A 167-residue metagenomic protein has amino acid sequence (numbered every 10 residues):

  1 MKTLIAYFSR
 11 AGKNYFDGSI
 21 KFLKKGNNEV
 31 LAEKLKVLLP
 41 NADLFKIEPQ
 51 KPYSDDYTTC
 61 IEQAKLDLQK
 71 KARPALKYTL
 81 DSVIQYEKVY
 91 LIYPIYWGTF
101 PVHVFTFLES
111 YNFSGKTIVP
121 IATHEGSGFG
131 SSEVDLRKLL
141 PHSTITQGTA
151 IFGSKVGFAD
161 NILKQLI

Functional and structural regions predicted by a protein language model:
M1-K88, G98-F100, N161-K164: N-terminal beta1-alpha1-beta2 submodule of the flavodoxin-like/Rossmannoid cofactor-binding fold
G12, P49-K51, E125, F152-K155: Residue-level detector of flexible, active-site-proximal loop/helix-junction positions within diverse enzyme catalytic
F22, G26, G98, G126-G130 (+2 more regions): Soluble non-cytosolic domains of exported or imported proteins
L38-D43, I92, I151-S154: C-terminal lid/capping helical subdomain adjacent to the catalytic/cofactor pocket in oxidative enzymes
K46-E48, A122, T149: Residue-level recognition of beta-strand->loop/alpha-helix junctions
P52-T144: Helix-loop-strand module that forms the ligand-binding subsite of alpha/beta enzymes
T144-I167: Glycine-rich phosphate/pyrophosphate-binding loop and the adjoining helix
